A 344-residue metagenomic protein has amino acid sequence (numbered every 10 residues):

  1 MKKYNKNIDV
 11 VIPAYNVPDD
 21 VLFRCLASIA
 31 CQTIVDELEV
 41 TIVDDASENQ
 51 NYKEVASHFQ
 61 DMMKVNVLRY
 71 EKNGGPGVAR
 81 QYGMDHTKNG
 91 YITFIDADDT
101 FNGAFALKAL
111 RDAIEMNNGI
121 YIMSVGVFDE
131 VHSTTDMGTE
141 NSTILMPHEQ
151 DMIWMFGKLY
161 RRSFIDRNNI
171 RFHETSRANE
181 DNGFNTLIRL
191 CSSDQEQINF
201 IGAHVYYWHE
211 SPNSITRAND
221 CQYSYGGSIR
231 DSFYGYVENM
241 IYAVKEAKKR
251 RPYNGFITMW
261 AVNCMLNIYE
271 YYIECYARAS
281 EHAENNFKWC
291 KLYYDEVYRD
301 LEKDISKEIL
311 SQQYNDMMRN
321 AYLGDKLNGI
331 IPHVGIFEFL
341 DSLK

Functional and structural regions predicted by a protein language model:
M1-K2, I273-K344: Membrane-interface aromatic/basic loop that binds lipid-linked glycans or pyrophosphate carriers, typified by
M1-Y234, R250, F339, L343-K344: Nucleotide-sugar donor-binding/catalytic module of glycosyltransferases that assemble extracellular/cell-envelope
N5, N16, K53, I122 (+9 more regions): Compositionally biased, intrinsically disordered low-complexity regions enriched in proline and serine
A46, K53, I95, D166 (+8 more regions): Generic detection of intrinsically disordered/low-complexity segments and helix-coil linkers/edges
P76, D112, W154, V244-A247 (+3 more regions): General helical secondary-structure elements
D96, H173-G183, Y236, F256-E270 (+1 more regions): A short, terminal or domain-edge coil/loop segment
H204-P212, R217-R251, G255, M259 (+2 more regions): Catalytic core of nucleotide-sugar-dependent glycosyltransferases
